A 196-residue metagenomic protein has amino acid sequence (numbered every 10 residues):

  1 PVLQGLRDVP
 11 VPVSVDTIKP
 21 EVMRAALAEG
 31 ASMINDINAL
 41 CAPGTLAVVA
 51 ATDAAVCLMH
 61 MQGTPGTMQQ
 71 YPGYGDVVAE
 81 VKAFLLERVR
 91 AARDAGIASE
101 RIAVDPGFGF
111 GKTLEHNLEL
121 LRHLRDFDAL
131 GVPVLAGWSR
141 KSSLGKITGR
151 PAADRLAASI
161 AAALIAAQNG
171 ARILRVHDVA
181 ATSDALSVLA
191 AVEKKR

Functional and structural regions predicted by a protein language model:
P1-P12, T17-M23, L27-A28, S32-A91 (+1 more regions): Active-site-adjacent loop and "lid" segments of alpha/beta metabolic enzymes
R88-R101: Phosphate/pyrophosphate-binding loops at sites that engage ATP/ADP/AMP, CoA/4′-phosphopantetheine, polyphosphate
F108: Active-site metal-binding loops of divalent metal-dependent hydrolases
